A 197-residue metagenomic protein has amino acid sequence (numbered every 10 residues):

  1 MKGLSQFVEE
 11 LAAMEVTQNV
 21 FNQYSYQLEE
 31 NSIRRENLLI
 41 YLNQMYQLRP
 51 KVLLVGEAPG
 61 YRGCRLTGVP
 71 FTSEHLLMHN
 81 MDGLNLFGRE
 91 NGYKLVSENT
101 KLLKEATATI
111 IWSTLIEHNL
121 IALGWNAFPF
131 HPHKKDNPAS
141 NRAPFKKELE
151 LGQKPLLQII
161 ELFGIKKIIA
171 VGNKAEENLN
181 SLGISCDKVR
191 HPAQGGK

Functional and structural regions predicted by a protein language model:
K2-K167, E176-L182, D187: A polyanion-binding, active-site-adjacent surface
N173: Flexible loop residues that form catalytic and substrate-binding hotspots at small-molecule/glycan-binding clefts
H191: Active-site glycine-centered loops adjacent to acidic/histidine catalytic or metal-binding residues that shape
Q194-K197: Short, charged, surface-exposed secondary-structure boundary motifs
